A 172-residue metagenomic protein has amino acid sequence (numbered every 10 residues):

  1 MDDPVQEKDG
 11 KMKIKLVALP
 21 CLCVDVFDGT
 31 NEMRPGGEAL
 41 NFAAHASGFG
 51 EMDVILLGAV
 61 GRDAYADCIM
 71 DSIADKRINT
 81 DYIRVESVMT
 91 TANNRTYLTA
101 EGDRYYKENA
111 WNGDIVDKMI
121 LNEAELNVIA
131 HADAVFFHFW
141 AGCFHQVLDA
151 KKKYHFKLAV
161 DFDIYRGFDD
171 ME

Functional and structural regions predicted by a protein language model:
E7-D28: Positively charged, low-complexity intrinsically disordered leader regions
K15, D53, K157: Residues at the starts of beta-strands that form the adenosine-phosphate
A18, L56-G58, V160: Structural beta-sheet core signal
V24-G29, M52-A134: Conserved N-terminal subdomain of the carbohydrate kinase-like
F27-E38: A short, glycine/small-residue-rich beta-strand->loop->alpha-helix junction that serves as a flexible
L40-G48: Histidine-anchored nucleotide/phosphate-binding helix
A134-E172: Conserved beta-alpha-beta core of the PfkB/ribokinase-like small-molecule kinase fold
